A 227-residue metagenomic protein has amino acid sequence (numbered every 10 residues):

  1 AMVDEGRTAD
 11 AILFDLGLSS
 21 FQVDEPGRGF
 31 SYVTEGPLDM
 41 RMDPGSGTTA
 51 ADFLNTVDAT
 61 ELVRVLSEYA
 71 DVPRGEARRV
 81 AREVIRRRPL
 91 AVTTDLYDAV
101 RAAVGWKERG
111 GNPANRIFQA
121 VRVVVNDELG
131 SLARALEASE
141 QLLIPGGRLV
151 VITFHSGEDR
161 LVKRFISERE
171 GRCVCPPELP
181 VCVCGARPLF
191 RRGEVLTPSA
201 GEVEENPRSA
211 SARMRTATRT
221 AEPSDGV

Functional and structural regions predicted by a protein language model:
A1-V227: S-adenosyl-L-methionine-dependent methyltransferase catalytic core, i.e., the SAM/SAH-binding region
